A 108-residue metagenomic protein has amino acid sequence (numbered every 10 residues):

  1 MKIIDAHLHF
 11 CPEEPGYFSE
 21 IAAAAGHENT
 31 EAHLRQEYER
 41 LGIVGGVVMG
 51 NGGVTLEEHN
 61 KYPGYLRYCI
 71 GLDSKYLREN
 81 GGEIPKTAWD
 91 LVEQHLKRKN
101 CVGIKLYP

Functional and structural regions predicted by a protein language model:
M1-K61: An N-terminally biased module of ancient metal coordination in phosphate/nucleic-acid-related enzymes
G53-P108: Active-site gating/metal-coordination segments in enzymes
